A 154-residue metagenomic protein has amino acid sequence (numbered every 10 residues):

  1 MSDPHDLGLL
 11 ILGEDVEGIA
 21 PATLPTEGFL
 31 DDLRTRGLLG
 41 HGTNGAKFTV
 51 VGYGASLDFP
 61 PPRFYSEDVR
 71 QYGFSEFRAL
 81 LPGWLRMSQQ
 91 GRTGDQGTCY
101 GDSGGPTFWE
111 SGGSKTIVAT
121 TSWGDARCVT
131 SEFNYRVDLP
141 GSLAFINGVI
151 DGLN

Functional and structural regions predicted by a protein language model:
P4-G97, L139-L143: Chymotrypsin/trypsin-fold serine protease catalytic domain
S66-L80, T98-N154: C-terminal subregion of chymotrypsin/trypsin-like serine protease catalytic domains
